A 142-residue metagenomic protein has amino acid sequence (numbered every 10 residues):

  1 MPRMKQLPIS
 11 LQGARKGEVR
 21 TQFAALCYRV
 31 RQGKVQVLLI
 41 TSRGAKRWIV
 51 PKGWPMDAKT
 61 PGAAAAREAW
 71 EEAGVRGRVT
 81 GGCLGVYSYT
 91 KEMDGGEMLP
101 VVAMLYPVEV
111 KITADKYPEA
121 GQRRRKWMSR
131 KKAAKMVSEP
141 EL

Functional and structural regions predicted by a protein language model:
M1-Q32: Acidic, metal-coordinating catalytic segment for phosphate/diphosphate chemistry, firing primarily on the Nudix
T21-F23, V35, A103-M104, R123: Change "...and in nucleic-acid phosphodiester-cleaving endonucleases..." to "...and in nucleic-acid processing enzymes
V30-Q36, D94-M98: Short, solvent-exposed loop/turn segments that connect beta-strands within catalytic domains and beta-strand-rich
G33-R76: Conserved Nudix-box catalytic region and its N-terminal flanking loop in Nudix hydrolases and closely related
K46-W48, I112-L142: Nudix hydrolase/Nudix homology domain
V75-V86: A short coil-to-beta-strand element that immediately follows conserved catalytic motifs
V86-K116, K126: Active-site-adjacent beta-strand/loop module that shapes the phosphate/pyrophosphate-binding cleft
